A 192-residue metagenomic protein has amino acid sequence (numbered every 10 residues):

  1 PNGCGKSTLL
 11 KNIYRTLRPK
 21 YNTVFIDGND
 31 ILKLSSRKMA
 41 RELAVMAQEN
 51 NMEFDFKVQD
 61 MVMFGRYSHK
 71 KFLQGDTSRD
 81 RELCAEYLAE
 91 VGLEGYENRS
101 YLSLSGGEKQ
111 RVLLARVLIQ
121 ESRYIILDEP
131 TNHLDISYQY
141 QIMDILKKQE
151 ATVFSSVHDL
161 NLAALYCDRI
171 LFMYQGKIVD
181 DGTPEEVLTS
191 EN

Functional and structural regions predicted by a protein language model:
Y14: Helix-to-loop junction immediately C-terminal to a conserved catalytic motif
N22-D30, M39: Conserved ABC transporter NBD signature motif
M63, S78-Y96: Conserved ABC ATPase "signature" region
S100-L104, E108: Conserved ABC ATPase signature
I125-E129: Catalytic Walker B motif of ABC-type/P-loop ATPase nucleotide-binding domains
D181-G182: ABC ATPase "signature
